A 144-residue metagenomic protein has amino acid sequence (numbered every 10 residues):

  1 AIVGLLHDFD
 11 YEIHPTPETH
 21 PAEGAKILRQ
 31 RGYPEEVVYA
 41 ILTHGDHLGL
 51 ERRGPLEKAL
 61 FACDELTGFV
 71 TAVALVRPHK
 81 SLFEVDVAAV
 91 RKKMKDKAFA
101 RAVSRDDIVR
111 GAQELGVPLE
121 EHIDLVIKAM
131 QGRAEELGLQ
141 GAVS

Functional and structural regions predicted by a protein language model:
A1-K97, V109: Divalent metal-dependent catalytic cores for phosphoryl transfer on phosphate-bearing substrates
A88-S144: A structured, mid-to-C-terminal "fold-capping" secondary-structure block
